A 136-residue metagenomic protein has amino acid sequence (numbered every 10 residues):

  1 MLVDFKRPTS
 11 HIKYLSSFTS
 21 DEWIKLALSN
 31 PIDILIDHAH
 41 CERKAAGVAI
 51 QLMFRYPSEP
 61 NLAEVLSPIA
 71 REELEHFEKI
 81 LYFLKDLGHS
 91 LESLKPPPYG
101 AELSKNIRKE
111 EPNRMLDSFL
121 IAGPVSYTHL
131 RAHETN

Functional and structural regions predicted by a protein language model:
F5-S29, R43-A49, P98-L103: Short alpha-helical hairpin
S20-I36, P98-A122: Acidic/His metal-coordination segments adjacent to aromatic residues that form catalytic metal sites in metalloenzymes
A27-P68: Long, hydrophobic/aromatic N-terminal blocks
A49-M53, L81-L84, I107-R108: Membrane-helix exit/interface motif
P60, E64, P68-P97: Conserved alpha-helical segments that form or flank metal/cofactor-binding pockets of metalloenzymes
S126: P-loop NTP-binding/switch modules centered on Walker-like glycine-rich loops
H129-N136: Single conserved hydrophobic/aromatic residue that forms the stacking wall/gate of nucleotide- or nucleobase-binding
